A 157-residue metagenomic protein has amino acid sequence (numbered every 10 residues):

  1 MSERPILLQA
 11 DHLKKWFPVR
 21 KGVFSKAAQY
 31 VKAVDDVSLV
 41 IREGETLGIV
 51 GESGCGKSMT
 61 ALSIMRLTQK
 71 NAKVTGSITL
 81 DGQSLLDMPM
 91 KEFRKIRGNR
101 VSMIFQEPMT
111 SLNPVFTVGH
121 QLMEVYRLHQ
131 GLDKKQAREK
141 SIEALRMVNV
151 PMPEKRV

Functional and structural regions predicted by a protein language model:
M1-V157: ABC transporter nucleotide-binding domains
